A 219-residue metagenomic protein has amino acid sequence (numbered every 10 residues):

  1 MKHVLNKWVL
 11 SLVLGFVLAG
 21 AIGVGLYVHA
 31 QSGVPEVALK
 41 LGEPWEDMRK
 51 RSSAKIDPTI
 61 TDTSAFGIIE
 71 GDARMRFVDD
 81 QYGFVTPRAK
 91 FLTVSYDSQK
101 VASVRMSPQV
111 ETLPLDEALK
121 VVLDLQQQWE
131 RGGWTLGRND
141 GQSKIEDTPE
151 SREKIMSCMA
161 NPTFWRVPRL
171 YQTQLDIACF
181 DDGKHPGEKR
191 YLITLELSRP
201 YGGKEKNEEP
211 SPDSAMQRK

Functional and structural regions predicted by a protein language model:
V4-S11, V28, Q174-K219: C-terminal basic regulatory modules in eukaryotic proteins
V9-Y27: Hydrophobic membrane-insertion alpha-helices, especially the h-region of bacterial N-terminal signal peptides
A21-Q99, P108, S211-K219: N-terminal leader/targeting segments
M75-F77, T163-W165, I193-L197: Generic recognition of long tandem-repeat/solenoid scaffolds
R88-S95, D140, L175-K184: Short amphipathic beta-strand and strand-loop transition segments with alternating hydrophobic
K90-A160, P200, N207-R218: Long, charged/polar, surface-exposed segments that mediate recognition or autoinhibition
Q99-S103, P162, E188-T194: A generic structural signal for beta-strand entry/edge sites
P149-H185: Aromatic/basic-lined ligand-recognition segments that form π-stacking hydrophobic pockets flanked by Lys/Arg to engage
